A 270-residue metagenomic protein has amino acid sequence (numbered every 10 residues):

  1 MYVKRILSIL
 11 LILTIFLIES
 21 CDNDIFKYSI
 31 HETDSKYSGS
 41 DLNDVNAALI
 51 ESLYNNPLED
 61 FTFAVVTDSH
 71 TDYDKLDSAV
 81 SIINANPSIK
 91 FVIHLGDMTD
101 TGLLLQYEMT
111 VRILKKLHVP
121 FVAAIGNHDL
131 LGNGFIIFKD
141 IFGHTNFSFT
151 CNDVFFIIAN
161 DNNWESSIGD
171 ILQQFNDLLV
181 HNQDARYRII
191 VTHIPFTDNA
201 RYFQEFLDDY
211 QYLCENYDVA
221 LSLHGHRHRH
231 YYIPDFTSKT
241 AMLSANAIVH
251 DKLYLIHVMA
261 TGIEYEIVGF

Functional and structural regions predicted by a protein language model:
L17-S20: C-terminal motif of bacterial Sec signal peptides marking the signal peptidase cleavage site
D22-M109: N-terminal active-site segment of His-dependent metallophosphoesterases
I25-D44, F149, Y231-F270: Binuclear metal-dependent phosphoesterase catalytic core
D41-E51, D74-S81, L105-T110, N133-F147 (+2 more regions): Alpha-helical scaffolding within the catalytic cores of extracellular/periplasmic polymer-degrading hydrolases
L53-F63, S148-I158, Q183-I189, D235-A241 (+1 more regions): Beta-strand-turn-beta hairpins that frame and shape the catalytic cleft of phosphate-ester-processing enzymes
D68, G96-D97, G126-N127, H193 (+1 more regions): Active-site glycine-centered loops adjacent to acidic/histidine catalytic or metal-binding residues that shape
D77-C151: Core catalytic region of metal-dependent phosphoesterases/phosphodiesterases, especially metallo-beta-lactamase-like
N84-F91, E165-T240, E266: His/acidic metal-ligating clusters that form di-metal
